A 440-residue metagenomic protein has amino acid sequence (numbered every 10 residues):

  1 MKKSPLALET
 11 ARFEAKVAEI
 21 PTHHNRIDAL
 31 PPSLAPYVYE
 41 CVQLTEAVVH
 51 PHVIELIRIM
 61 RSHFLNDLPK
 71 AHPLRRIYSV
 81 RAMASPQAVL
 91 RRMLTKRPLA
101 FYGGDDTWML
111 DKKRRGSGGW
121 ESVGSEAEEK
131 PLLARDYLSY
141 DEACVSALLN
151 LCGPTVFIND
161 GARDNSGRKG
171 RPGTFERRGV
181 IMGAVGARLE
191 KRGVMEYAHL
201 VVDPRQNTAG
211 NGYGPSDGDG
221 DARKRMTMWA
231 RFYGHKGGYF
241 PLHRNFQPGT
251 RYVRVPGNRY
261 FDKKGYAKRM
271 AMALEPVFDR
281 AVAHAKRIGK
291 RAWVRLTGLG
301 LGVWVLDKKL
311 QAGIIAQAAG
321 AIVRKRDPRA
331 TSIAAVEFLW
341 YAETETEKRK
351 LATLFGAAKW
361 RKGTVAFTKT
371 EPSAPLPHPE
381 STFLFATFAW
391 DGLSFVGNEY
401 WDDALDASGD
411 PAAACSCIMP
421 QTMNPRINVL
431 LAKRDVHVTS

Functional and structural regions predicted by a protein language model:
M1-S440: Macrodomain-like recognition of ADP-ribose-binding/processing modules
